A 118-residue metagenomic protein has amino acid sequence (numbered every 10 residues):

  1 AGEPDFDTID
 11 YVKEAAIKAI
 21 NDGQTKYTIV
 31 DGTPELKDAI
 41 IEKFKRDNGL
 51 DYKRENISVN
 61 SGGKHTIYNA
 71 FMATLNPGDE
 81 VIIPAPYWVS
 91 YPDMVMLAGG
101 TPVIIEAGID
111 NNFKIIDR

Functional and structural regions predicted by a protein language model:
A1-G62, N69: N-terminal small-domain helix-loop-helix segment of the aminotransferase-like
N60-K64, F113-K114: A conditional alpha-helix N-cap/helix-loop micro-motif detector
G63-H65, Y87-W88: Short beta->alpha connector loops
M72-R118: PLP-dependent aminotransferase-like
